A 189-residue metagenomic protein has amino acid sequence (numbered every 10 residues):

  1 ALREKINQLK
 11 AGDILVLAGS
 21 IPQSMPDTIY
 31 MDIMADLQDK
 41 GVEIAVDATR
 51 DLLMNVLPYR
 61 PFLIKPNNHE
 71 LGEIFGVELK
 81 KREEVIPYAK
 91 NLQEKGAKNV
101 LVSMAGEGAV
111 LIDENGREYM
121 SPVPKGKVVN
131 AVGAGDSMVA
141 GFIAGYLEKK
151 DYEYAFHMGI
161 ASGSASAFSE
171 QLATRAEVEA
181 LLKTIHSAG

Functional and structural regions predicted by a protein language model:
A1-A11: Conserved phosphate-binding/catalytic loop of the ribokinase/pfkB sugar-kinase fold
A1-L2, I33, I74, L181: A structural signal for short hydrophobic/aromatic patches embedded in well-ordered alpha helices
R3, D27, M31, A140: Residues forming the Rossmann-fold NAD(P)(H) cofactor-binding site
L9, I44, K65, V128-V132: N-proximal short alpha-helices
D13-I14, N99: Short acidic donor-binding loop at the edge of a beta-strand
I14-E84: Conserved beta-alpha-beta core of the PfkB/ribokinase-like small-molecule kinase fold
A35-D36, M54, R82-G189: Conserved phosphate-binding/catalytic region of the ribokinase-like
